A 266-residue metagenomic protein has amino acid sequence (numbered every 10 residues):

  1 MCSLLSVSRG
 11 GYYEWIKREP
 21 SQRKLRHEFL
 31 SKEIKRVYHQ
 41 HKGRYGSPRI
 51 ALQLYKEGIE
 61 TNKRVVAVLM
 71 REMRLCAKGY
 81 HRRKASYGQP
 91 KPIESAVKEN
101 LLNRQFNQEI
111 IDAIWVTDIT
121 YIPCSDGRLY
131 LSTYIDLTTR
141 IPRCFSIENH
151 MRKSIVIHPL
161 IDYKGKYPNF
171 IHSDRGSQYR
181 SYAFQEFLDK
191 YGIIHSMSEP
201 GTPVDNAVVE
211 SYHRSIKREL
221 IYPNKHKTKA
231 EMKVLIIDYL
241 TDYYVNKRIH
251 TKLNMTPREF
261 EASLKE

Functional and structural regions predicted by a protein language model:
M1-C2, Y12, I34, I50 (+15 more regions): Mobile genetic element proteins and their domesticated derivatives, centered on retroelements and DNA transposons
C2, R9-I110, T202, T256-K265: Basic, flexible linker segments flanking DNA-binding modules in nucleic acid-interacting mobile-element proteins
L4-G11, F29, I155, A183-E186 (+4 more regions): Generic alpha-helical secondary structure signal
P20, D189-I193, S215-E266: C-terminal domain-tail junction helix/linker
L25, Q89, S173-R175, S181-Q185 (+4 more regions): RNase H-like two-metal-ion nuclease catalytic core shared by retroviral integrases and related mobile-element nucleases
Q108-R143, N149-H150: An active-site-proximal beta-strand-loop segment
P123, G127, F145-K166, F170 (+1 more regions): Active-site beta-loop-alpha junctions of metal-dependent nucleic acid enzymes, especially the RNase H-like/DDE
I141-F145, H195-S198, Y222-P223: Short small-residue beta-strand/loop micro-motif enriched in glycine and branched aliphatics
